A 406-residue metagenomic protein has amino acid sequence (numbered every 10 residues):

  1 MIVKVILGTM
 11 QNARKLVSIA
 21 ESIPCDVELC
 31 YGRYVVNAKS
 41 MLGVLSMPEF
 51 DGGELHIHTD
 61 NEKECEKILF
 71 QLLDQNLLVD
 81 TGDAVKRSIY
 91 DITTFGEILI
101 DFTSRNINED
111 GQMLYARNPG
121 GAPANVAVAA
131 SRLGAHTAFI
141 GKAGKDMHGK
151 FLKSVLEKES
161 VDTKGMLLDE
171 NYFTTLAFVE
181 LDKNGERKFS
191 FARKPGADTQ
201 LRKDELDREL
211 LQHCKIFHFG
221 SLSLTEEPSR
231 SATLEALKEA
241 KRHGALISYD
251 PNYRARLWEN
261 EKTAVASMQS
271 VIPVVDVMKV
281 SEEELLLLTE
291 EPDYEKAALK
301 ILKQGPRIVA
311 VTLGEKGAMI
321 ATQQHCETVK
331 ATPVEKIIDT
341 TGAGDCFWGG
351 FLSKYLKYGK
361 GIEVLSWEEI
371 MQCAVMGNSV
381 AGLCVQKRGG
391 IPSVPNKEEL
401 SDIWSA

Functional and structural regions predicted by a protein language model:
M1-L7: Short glycine-/aliphatic-rich beta-strand segments at the starts of folded cytosolic domains
M10-D26, Y34-E49, C65-I68: Amphipathic alpha-helical interaction surfaces in cytosolic regulatory modules
I23, A84-D162, L201: Glycine-rich phosphate/adenosyl-contacting loop at the front of the ribokinase-like
V27, T137, T163, I247-S248: Hydrophobic beta-strand scaffold residues
G52-D80: C-terminal structural segments of small proteins and small subunits
V85-D91, K238, Y294-A406: Conserved phosphate-binding/catalytic region of the ribokinase-like
H136-F219, S401-A406: Conserved N-terminal subdomain of the carbohydrate kinase-like
H243, L257-T328: Conserved phosphate/ATP/ADP-binding segment of small-molecule kinases
